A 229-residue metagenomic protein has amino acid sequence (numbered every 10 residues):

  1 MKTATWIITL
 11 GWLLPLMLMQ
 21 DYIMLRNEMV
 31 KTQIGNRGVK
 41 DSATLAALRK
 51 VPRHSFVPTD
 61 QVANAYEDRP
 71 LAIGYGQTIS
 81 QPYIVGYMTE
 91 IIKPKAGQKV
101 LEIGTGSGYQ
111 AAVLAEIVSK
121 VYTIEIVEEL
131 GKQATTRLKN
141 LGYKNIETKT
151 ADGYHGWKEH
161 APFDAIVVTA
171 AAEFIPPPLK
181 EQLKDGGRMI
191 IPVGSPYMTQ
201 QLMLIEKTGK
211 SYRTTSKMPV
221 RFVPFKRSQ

Functional and structural regions predicted by a protein language model:
M1-T5: Positively charged n-region of N-terminal signal peptides that target proteins for export
I7-P15: Bacterial N-terminal signal peptides
M17-L101, Y109-V113, I117, L130-Q133 (+4 more regions): Class I SAM-dependent transferase core
K93-R213: Conserved nucleotide-cofactor-binding alpha/beta core module
